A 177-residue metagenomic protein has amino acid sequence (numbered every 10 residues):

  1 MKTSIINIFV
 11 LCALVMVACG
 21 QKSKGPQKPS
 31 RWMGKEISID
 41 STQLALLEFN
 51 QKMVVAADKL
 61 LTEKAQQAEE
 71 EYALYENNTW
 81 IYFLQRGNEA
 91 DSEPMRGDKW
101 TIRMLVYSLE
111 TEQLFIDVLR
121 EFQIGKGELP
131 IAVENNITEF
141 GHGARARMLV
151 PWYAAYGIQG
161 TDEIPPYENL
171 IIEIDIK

Functional and structural regions predicted by a protein language model:
M1-A18: Sec-dependent bacterial lipoprotein signal peptides
C19-K177: Cross-family detector of peptidyl-prolyl cis-trans isomerase
